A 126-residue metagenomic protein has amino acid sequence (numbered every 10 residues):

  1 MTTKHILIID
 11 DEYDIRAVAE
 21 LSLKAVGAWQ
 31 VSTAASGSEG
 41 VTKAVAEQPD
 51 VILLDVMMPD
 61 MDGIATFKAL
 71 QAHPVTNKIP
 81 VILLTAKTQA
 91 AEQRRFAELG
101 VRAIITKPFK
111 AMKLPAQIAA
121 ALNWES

Functional and structural regions predicted by a protein language model:
M1-L7, M112-S126: Non-catalytic signal-transmission and effector/linker regions of two-component phosphorelay proteins
I9-D10, A34, I52: Conserved sequence signature across two-component system core domains
Y13-S32: Two-component/phosphorelay signaling modules centered on CheY-like receiver
T33-T42, G63-A65: Helix N-cap/capping motif at the beta->alpha junctions
E47-L53: Active-site beta3 strand of CheY-like receiver
M58: Receiver (REC) domain active-site loop signature in two-component systems and cognate sites in sensor histidine kinases
A65, T88-T106, K113-A119: Alpha4 helix (beta4-alpha4-beta5 surface) of REC/receiver domains from two-component response regulators
